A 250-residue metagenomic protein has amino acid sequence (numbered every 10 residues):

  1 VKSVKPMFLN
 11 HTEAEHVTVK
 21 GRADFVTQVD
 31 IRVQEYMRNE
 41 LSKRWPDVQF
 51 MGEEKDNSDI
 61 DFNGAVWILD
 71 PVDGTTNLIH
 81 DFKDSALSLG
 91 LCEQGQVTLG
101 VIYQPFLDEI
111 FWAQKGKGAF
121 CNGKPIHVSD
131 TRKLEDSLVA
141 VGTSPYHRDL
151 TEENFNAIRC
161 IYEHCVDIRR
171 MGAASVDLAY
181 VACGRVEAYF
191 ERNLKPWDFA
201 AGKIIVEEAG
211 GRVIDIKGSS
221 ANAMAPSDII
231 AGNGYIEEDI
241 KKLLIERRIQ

Functional and structural regions predicted by a protein language model:
V1-V72, Y235, K242, I249-Q250: N-terminal subdomain of lithium-sensitive/metallo-dependent phosphomonoesterases centered on the IMPase/IPPase/PAP
V4, F8, D30, L41 (+7 more regions): Residue-level signal for inorganic ion chemistry
T18, D59-D61, H80, Q94 (+3 more regions): Solvent-exposed alpha-helices and their adjacent loops that cap or buttress functional pockets in soluble metabolic
I31, E54, P71-G74, L78 (+5 more regions): Generic detector of well-ordered alpha-helical packing
R44, C92-Q96, F106, K115-G118 (+4 more regions): Short loop segments at secondary-structure junctions
Q49-E54, F120-G123, R212-V213: Short gly/ser/thr-rich secondary-structure transition/capping motifs
D61-F120: DPxDG-like acidic metal-binding loop motif
H127-Q250: An extended, acidic
